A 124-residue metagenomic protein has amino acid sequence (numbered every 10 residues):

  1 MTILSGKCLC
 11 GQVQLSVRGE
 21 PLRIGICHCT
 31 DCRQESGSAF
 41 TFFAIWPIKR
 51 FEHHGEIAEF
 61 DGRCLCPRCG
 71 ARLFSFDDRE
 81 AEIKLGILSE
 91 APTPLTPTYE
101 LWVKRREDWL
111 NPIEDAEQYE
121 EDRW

Functional and structural regions predicted by a protein language model:
M1-W124: A short Gly-Trp-Pro
